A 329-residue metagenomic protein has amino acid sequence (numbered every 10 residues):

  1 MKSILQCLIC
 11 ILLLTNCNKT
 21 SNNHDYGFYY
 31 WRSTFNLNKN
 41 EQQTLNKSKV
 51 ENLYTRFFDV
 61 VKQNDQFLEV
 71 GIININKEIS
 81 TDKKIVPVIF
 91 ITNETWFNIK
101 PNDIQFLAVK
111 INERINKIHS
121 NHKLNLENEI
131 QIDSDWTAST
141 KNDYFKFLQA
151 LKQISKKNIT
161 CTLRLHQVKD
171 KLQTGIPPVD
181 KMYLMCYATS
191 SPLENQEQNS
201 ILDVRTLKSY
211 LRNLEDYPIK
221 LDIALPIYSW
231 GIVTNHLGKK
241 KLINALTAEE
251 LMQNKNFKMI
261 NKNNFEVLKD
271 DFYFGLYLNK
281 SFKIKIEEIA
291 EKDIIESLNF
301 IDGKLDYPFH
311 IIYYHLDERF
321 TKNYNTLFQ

Functional and structural regions predicted by a protein language model:
K2-C10: Sec-dependent signal peptide recognition, specifically the positively charged N-region followed immediately by
T15-N16: C-terminal motif of bacterial Sec signal peptides marking the signal peptidase cleavage site
S21, F28, V61, F67-L184: Chitinase-like catalytic core of GlcNAc-active glycosidases
T34-N46, D103-S120, Q167-L172, A290-D302: Short, acidic/polar
N38-K62, N121-K123: Catalytic domains of carbohydrate-active enzymes, especially glycoside hydrolases
Q149-T247: Substrate-binding surface in catalytic domains of secreted glycosidases
T234-E296: Glycan-binding loop/region signatures in secreted carbohydrate-active enzymes
Y313-Q329: Acidic/aromatic/glycine-rich contiguous surface patches that form carbohydrate-binding/processing clefts and analogous
